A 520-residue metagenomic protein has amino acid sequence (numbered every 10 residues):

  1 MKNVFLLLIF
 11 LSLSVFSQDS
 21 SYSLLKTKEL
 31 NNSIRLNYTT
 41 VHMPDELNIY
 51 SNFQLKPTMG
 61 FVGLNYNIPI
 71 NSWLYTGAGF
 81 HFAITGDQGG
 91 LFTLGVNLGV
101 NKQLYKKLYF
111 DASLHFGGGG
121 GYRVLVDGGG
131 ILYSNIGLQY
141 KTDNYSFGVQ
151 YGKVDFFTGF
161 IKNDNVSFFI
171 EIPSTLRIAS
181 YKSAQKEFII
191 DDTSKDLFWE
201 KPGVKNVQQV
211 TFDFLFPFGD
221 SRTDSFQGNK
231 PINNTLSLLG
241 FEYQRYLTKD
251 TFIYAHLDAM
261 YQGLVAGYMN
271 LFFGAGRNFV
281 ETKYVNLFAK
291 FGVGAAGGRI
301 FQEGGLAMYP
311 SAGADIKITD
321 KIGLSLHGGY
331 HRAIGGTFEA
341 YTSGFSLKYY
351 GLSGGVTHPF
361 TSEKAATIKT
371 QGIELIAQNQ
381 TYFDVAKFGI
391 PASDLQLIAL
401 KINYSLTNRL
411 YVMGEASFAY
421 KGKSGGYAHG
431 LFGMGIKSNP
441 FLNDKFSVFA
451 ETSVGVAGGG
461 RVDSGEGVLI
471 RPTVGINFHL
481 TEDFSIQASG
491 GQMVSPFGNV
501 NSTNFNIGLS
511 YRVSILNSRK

Functional and structural regions predicted by a protein language model:
M1-S23: Bacterial Sec-dependent N-terminal signal peptides
L24-D45, A112, E200-D220, L287-A289 (+1 more regions): Transmembrane beta-strand segments of Gram-negative outer membrane beta-barrel proteins
L30, K56-V62, Q88-L94, G128-S134 (+9 more regions): Residues that define the transmembrane beta-barrel architecture of outer-membrane proteins
Y38-P44, F80-G86, V100-K102, F116-Y122 (+15 more regions): Transmembrane beta-strands of outer-membrane beta-barrel pores
T40-V62, G79, F216-E242, Y382-K401: Surface-exposed strand-loop-strand hairpins of Gram-negative outer-membrane beta-barrel proteins
L64-I68, F80, V96-K102, I136-Y140 (+11 more regions): Residues on the lipid-exposed face of transmembrane beta-strands in outer-membrane beta-barrel proteins
S72-A78, K106-F110, Y140-V149, L176-Y181 (+8 more regions): Repeated loop/turn-to-beta-strand initiation elements of outer-membrane beta-barrel proteins
K162-S194, F212-P217, A340-E363, I368-Y382 (+1 more regions): Outer-membrane beta-barrel "beta-signal"
